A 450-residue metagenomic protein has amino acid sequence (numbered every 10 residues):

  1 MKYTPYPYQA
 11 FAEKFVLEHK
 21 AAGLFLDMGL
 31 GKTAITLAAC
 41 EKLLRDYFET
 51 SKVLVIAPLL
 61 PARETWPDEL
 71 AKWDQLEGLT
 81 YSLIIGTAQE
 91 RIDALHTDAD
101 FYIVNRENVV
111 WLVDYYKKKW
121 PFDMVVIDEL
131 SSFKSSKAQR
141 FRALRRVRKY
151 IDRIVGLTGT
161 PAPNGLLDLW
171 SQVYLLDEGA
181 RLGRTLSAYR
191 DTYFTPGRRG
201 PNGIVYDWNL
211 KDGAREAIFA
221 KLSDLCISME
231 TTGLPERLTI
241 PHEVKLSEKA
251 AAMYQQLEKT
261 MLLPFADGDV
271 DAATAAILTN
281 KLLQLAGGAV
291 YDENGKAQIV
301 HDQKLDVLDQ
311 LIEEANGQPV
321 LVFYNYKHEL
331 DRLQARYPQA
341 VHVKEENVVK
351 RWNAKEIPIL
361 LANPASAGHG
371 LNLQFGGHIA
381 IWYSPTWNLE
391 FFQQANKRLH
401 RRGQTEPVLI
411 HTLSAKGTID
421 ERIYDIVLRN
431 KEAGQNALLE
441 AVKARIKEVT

Functional and structural regions predicted by a protein language model:
M1, L17-E18, L30-G31, I35-Y47 (+3 more regions): Conserved Helicase C-terminal RecA-like lobe
M1-F25: Conserved pre-motif I regulatory segment
M28-G29, I151-L166, Y174: Conserved helicase ATPase motor motifs in RecA-like P-loop NTPase domains
I35, T50-K72, P163-D168, Y326: Conserved Walker A/P-loop ATP-binding site and its immediately adjacent core in helicase/helicase-like ATPase domains
P61-G86, L176-G179: Conserved helix-turn-beta segment of the N-terminal RecA-like "Helicase ATP-binding" lobe in SF1/SF2 helicases
I103-P121, A138-D152, G156, R181-A297 (+3 more regions): Inter-lobe coupling linker of SF2 helicases/translocases
V109-Y115, N164-L166, H328-R332, V348-N353 (+1 more regions): SF2 helicase motor core recognition
W387-T450: A conserved SF2-helicase RecA2
